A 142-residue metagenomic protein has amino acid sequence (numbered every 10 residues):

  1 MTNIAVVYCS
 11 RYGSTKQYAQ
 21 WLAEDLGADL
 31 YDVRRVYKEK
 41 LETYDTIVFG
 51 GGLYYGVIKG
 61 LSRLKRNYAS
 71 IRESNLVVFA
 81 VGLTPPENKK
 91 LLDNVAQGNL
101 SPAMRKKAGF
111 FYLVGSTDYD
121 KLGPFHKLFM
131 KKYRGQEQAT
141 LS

Functional and structural regions predicted by a protein language model:
T2-D25: N-terminal beta1-alpha1 ligand-phosphate binding loop
I4, S10, V36, I71 (+1 more regions): Alpha-helical protein-protein interaction elements
Y12, V36-K38, T84, D118: Surface-exposed, flexible loop/turn segments at secondary-structure boundaries
D25-D29, T46-F49, L53-S142: FMN-binding flavodoxin-like domain, especially the glycine-rich phosphate-binding loop
G27-E39: A short, well-structured beta->alpha microelement
E42-T43: Alpha-helix C-terminal capping/helix-to-coil transition sites in glycosyltransferase folds
